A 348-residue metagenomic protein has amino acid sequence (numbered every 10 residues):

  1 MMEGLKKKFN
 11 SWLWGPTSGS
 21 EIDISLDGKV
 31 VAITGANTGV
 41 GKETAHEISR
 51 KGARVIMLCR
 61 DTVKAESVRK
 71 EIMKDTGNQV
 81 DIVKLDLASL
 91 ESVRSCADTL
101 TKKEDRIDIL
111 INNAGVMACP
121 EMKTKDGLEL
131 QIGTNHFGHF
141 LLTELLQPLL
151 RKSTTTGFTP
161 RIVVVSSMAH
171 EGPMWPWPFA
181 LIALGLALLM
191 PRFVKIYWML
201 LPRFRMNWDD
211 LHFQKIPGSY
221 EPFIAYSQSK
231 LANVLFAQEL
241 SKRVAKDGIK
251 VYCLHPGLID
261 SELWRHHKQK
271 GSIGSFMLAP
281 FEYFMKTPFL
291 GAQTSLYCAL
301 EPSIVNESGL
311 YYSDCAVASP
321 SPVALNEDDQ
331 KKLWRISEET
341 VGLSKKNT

Functional and structural regions predicted by a protein language model:
G4, K8, F276-A279, Y283: Low-complexity, intrinsically disordered, cysteine-poor segments enriched in small/polar and charged residues
G4-S272, T340-T348: Rossmann-fold NAD(P)H-dependent dehydrogenase/reductase core
M57, L85, Y283, P322-L325: Pocket-edge positions in alpha/beta enzyme catalytic cores
V93, S229, L278-A318, L325-D329: C-terminal helical subdomain
M117, A318-S319: Short, active-site-adjacent cap segments at secondary-structure transitions
E239, T294-Y297, I336: Generic recognition of well-ordered alpha-helical segments
G271-G274, L333: A catalytic-pocket lid/entrance helix-loop region that shapes and gates access to the active site across common
P322-T348: C-terminal amphipathic/interface module of NAD(P)-dependent oxidoreductases and related NAD-binding regulators
